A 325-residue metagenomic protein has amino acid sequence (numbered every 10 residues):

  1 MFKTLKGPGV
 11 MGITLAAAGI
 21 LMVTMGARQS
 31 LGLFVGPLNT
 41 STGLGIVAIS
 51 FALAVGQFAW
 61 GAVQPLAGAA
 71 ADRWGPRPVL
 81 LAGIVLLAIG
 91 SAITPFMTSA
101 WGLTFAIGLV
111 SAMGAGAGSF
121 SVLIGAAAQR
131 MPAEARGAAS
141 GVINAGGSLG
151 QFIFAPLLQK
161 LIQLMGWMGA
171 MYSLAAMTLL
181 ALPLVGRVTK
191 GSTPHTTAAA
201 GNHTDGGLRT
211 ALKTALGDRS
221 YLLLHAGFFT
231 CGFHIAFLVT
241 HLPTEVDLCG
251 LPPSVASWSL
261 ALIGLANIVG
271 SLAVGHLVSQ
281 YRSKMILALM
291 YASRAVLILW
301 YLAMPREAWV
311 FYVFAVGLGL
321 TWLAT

Functional and structural regions predicted by a protein language model:
M22, G102-G118, F229, V310-A324: Hydrophobic core of transmembrane alpha-helices in multi-pass small-molecule transporters, especially MFS/SLC-type
Q29, Q57-P65, F152, G264-L272: Residue-level signature of mid-helix packing/kink "hotspots" within the transmembrane helices of 12-pass Major
L31-V35, D218-S271: Extracytoplasmic gate region of multi-pass secondary transporters
A62-W101: Conserved MFS/SLC helix-loop-helix module at the cytosolic interface between two early adjacent transmembrane helices
I107-A145: Cytoplasmic helix-loop-helix junction between adjacent transmembrane helices in 12-TM secondary transporters
I143-T193: Helix-loop-helix hairpin linking two adjacent transmembrane segments in secondary transporters
R187-T210: Flexible cytoplasmic inter-helical loops of multi-pass small-molecule transporters
I263-N267, A273, Q280-T325: C-terminal transmembrane helical hairpin of 12-TM major facilitator-type secondary transporters
